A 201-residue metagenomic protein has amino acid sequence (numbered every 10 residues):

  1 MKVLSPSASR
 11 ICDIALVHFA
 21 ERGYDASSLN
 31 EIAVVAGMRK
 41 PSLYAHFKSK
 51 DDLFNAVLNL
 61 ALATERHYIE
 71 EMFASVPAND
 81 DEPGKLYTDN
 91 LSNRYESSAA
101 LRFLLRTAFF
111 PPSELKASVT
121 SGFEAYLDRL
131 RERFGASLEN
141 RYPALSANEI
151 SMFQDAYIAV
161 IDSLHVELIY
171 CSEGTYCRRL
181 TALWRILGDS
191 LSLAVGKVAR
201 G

Functional and structural regions predicted by a protein language model:
M1-P6, V195-G201: N-terminal intrinsically disordered/low-complexity leader segments
R10, I14, H18-D52, A56: Helix-turn-helix
R22-A26, Y142-E149: Short, charged helix-capping/linker segments at alpha-helix termini
A56, E70-A99, A144-A147, F153-Y157: Hydrophobic alpha-helical connector segments
N59-E65: Short, basic, alpha-helical segments at the C-terminal edge of helix-turn-helix-like DNA-binding modules
R66, E70, A99, L115-R141 (+2 more regions): Amphipathic alpha-helical packing segments from all-alpha helical-bundle domains
E82, Y95-A117, V166-Y170: Amphipathic alpha-helical segments used for helix-helix packing
L91, L104-A108, Y157, I161 (+1 more regions): Short alpha-helical scaffolding segments that buttress acidic/His motifs in well-ordered protein cores
